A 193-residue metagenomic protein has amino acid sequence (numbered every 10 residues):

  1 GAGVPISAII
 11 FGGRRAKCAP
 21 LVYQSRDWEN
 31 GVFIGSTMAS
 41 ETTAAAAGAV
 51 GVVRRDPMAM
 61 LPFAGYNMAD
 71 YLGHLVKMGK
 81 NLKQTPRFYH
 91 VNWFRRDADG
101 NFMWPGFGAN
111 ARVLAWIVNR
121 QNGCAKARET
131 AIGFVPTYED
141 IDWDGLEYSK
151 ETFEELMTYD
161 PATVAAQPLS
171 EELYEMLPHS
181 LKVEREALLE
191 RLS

Functional and structural regions predicted by a protein language model:
G1-S193: Conserved NTP phosphate-binding and transfer environment spanning the P-loop NTPase/kinase superfamily
